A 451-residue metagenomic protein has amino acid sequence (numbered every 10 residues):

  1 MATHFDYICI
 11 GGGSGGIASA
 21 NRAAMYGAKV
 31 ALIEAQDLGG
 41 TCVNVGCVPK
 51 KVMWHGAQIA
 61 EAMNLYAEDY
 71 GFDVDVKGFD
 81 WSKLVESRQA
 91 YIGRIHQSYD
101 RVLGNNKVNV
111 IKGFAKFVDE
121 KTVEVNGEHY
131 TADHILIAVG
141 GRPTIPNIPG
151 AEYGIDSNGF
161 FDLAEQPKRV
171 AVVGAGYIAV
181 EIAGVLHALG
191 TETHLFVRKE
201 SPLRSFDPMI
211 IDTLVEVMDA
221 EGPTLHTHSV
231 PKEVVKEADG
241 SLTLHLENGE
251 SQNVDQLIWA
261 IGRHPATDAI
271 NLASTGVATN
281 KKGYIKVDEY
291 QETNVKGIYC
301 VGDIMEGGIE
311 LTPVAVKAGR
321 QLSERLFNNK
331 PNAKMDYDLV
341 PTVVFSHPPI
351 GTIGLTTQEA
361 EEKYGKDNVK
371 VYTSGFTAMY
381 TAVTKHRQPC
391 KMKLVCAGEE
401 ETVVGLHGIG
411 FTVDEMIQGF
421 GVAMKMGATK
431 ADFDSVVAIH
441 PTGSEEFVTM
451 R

Functional and structural regions predicted by a protein language model:
A2-F5, N21-A28, I33-Q166, K199-L203 (+6 more regions): Glycine-rich flavin
A2-G13, Q166-G176: Beta1/beta-strand and adjacent pyrophosphate-binding region of the FAD-binding site in flavoprotein oxidoreductases
I8-G15, N21-Q36, T41, V48 (+3 more regions): Flexible, glycine-rich terminal cap/loop adjacent to redox cofactors in electron-transfer oxidoreductases
I8-I10, A115, Y130-G140, V172-V173 (+3 more regions): Short hydrophobic core segments
C47, V139-E192, T224-L225, A273-T275 (+2 more regions): Glycine-rich dinucleotide-binding loop and its adjacent helix/turn
N109-K112, K116-E124, L189-E289, K330 (+2 more regions): A Rossmann-like FAD-binding core segment of flavoenzymes
E152-K168, S251-N329: FAD-site-proximal beta/loop scaffold in flavoenzymes
T213, V301-E361, D432-S435, H440-R451: A conserved FAD-binding loop/helix module that cradles the flavin
